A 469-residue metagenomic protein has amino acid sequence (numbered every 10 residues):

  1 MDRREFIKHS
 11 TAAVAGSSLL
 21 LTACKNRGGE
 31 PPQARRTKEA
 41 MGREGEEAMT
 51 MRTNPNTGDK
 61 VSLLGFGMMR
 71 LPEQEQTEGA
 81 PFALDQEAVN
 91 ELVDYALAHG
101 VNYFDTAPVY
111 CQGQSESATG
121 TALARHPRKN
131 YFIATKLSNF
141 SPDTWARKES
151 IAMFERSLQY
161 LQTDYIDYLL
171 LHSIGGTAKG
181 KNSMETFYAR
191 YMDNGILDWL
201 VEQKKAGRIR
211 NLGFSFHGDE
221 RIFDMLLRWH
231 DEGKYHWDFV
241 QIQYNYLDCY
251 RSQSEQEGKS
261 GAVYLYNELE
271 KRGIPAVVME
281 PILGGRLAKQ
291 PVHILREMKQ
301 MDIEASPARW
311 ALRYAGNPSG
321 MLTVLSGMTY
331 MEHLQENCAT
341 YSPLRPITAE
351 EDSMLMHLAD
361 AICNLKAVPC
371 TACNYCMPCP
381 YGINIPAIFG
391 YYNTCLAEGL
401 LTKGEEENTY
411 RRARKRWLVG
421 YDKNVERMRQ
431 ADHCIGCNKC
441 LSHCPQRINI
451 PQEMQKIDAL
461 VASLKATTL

Functional and structural regions predicted by a protein language model:
M1-I7, N26, C376, C434-C440: Twin-arginine (Tat) signal peptide motif
D2-Y131, W199, K205: N-terminal binding-site loop/beta-alpha segment at the start of enzyme catalytic domains that lines or forms
N56-G58, G120-R128, L158-Q162, W229-Y235 (+1 more regions): Acidic (Asp/Glu)-rich catalytic clusters
G65, Y103-D105, D167-L170, G213 (+2 more regions): Conserved beta-strand positions in the central sheet of alpha/beta enzyme cores
R70-Q86, L137-R147, E297, M301-D302: Active-site mouth loops of central-metabolism enzymes
F82-A96, A146-Y160, R221-R228, A308-L312: Short, acidic/polar
I174-I383, A387-G390, A397-A413, K439-S442 (+1 more regions): Beta/alpha (TIM)-barrel catalytic core signal, keyed to glycine-rich beta->alpha loops juxtaposed to Asp/Glu that bind
G399-C434, A466-L469: Short Fe-S-cluster ligation motifs
